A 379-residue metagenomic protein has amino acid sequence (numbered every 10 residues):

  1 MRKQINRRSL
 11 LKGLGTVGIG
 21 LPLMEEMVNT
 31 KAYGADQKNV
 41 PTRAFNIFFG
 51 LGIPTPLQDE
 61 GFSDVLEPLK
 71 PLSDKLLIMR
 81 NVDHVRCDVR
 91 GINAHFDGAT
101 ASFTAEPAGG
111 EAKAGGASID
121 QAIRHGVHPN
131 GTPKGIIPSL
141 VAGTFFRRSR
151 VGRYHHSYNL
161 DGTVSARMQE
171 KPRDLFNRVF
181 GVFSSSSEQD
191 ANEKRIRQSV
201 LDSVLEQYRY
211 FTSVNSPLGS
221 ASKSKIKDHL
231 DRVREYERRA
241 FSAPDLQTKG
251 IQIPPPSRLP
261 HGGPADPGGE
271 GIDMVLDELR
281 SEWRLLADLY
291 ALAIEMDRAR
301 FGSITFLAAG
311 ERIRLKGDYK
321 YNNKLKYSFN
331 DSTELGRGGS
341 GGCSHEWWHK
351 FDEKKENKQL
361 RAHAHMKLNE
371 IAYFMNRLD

Functional and structural regions predicted by a protein language model:
M1-D379: Ligand-binding pockets and gating/stacking loops
